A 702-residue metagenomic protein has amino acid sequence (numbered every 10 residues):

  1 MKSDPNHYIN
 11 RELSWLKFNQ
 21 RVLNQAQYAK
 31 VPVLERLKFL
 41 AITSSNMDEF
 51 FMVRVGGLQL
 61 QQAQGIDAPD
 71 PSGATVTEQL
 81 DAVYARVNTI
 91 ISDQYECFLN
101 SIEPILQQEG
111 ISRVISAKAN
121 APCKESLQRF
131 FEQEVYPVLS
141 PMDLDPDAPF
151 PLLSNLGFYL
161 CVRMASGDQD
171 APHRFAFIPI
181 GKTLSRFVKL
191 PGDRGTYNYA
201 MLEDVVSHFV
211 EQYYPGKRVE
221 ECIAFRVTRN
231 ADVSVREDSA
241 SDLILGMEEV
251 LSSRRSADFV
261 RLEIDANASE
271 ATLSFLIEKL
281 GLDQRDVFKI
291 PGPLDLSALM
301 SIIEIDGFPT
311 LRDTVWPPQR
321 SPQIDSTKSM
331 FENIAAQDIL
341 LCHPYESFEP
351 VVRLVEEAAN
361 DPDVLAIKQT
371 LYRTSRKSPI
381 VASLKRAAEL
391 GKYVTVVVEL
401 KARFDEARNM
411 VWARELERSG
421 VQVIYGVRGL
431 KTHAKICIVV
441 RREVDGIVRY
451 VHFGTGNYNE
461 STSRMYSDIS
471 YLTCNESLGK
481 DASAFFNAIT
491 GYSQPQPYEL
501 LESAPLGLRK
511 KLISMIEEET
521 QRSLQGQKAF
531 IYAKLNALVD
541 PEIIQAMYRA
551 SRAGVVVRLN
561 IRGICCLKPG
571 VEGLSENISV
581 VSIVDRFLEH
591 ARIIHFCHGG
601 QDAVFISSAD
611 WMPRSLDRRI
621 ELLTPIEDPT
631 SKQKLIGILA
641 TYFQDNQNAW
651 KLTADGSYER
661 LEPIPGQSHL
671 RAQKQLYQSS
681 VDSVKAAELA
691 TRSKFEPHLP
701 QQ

Functional and structural regions predicted by a protein language model:
M1-I531, R549-A553, C565-Q702: N-terminal localization/anchoring segments of enzymes in phospholipid and broader phosphate metabolism
N536: Cofactor-pocket helix-loop regions in the catalytic cores of large enzyme subunits
P541-I544, Y548: Glycine/threonine-rich ATP-lid/beta-loop region of ATP-binding domains
V556-N560: Hydrophobic alpha/beta core scaffold segments
